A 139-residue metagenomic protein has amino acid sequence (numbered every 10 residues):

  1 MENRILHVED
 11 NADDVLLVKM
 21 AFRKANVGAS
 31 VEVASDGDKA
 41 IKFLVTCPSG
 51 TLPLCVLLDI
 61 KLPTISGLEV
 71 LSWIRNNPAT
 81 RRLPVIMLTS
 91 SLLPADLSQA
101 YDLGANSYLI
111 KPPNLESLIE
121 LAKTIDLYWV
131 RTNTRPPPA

Functional and structural regions predicted by a protein language model:
N3-D13, V18-F22, V56: Conserved acidic segment of CheY-like receiver
K19-M20, E69, L92-S107, P113 (+1 more regions): Alpha4 helix (beta4-alpha4-beta5 surface) of REC/receiver domains from two-component response regulators
V33, K61-I65, D102: Residue-level signal for the "D+5" position in two-component response regulator receiver
V33-C55, I119: Acidic, metal-coordinating helix/loop segments flanking the phosphotransfer/catalytic sites of two-component signaling
K39, P113-I125, T132-P138: C-terminal output helix
K42, T46, L68-R81: Short amphipathic alpha-helix used as the core "switch/output" element in two-component signaling
L58-D59, T89: Active-site residues of response regulator receiver
R82-L92: A short, hydrophobic beta-strand element within the central beta-sheet of small alpha/beta folds
